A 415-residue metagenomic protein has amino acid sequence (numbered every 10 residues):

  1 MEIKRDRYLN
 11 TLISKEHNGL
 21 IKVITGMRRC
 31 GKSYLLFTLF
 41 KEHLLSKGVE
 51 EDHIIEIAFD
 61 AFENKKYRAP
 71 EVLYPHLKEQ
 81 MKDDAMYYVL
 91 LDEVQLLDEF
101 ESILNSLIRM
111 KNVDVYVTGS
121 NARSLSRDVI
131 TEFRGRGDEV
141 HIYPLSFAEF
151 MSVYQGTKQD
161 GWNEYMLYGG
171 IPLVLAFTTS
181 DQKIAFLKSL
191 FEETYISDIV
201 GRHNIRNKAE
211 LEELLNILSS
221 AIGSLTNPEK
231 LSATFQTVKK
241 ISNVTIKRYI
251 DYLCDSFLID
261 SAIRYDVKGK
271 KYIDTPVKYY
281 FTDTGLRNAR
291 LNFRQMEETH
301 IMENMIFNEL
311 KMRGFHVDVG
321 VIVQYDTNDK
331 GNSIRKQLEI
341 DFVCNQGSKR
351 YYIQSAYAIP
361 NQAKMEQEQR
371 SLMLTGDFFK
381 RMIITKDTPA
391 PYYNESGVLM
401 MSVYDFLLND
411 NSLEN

Functional and structural regions predicted by a protein language model:
E2, T25, Y34, V49 (+2 more regions): A cross-kingdom feature that marks ATP-driven nucleic-acid transaction machinery
E2, Y143, A148-V323, R335: Interdomain hinge/linker elements that couple catalytic modules in large macromolecular machines
E2-G19: Pre-Walker A adenine-sensing motif
G19-F37: Walker A/P-loop nucleotide-binding motif
K41-H53, F315: Post-Walker A helix-loop "phosphate-sensing" segment adjacent to the P-loop in P-loop NTPases
I55-A85: Short glycine-rich substrate-engagement loop in P-loop NTPases that contacts/grips substrate
D114-S120, H141: Structural recognition of the conserved hydrophobic beta-strand(s) that form the central parallel beta-sheet of P-loop
R123-E139, Y154-Q155: Short regulatory helix/loop adjacent to the ATP-binding pocket of P-loop NTPases
